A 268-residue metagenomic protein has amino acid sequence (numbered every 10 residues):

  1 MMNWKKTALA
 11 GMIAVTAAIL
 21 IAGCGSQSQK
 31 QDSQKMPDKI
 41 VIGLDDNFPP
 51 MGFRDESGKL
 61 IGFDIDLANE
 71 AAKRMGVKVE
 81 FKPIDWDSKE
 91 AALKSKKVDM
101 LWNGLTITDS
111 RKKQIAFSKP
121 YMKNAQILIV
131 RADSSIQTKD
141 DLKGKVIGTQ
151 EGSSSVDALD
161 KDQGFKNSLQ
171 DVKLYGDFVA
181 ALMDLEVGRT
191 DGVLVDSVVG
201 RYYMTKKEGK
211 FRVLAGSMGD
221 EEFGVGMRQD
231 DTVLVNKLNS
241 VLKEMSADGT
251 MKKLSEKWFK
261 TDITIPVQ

Functional and structural regions predicted by a protein language model:
M1-K39, I263-Q268: Short, low-complexity disordered leader/linker segments with a strong preference for bacterial N-terminal type II
S26-K30, S154-K173, R212-L214, K243-Q268: Ligand-binding clefts/hinges and TM-proximal coupling segments of bilobed small-molecule sensing domains
D32-G104, D248: Extracytoplasmic small-molecule ligand-binding "clamshell" domains of the periplasmic binding protein/Venus flytrap
D46, K123-V130, S197, R201-K243 (+1 more regions): Periplasmic-binding protein-like
R54, A68-V77, S155-Y175, M204-E208: Ligand-binding cleft/hinge of the Venus flytrap
I65-R74, D140, K145-V146, E151-S154 (+1 more regions): Extended ligand-binding regions for polar small-molecule ligands
N69, K78-D141: Acidic, polar ligand-binding/catalytic clefts
L105-K113, D160-K161, D184-V187, D191-D220: A ligand-binding cleft/hinge motif common to bilobed small-molecule-binding domains
